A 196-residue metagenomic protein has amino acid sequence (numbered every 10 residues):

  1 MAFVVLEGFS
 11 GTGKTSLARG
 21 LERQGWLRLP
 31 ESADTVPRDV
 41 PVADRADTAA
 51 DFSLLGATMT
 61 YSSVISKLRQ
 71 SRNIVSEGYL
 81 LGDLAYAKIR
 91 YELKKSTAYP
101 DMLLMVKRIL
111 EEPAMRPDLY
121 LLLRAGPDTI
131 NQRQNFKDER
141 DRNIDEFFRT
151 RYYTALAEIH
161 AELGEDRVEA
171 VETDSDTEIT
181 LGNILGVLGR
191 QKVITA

Functional and structural regions predicted by a protein language model:
L6: Hydrophobic anchor at the beta1->P-loop junction of P-loop NTPases
F9: P-loop (Walker A) phosphate-binding loop of NTP-binding proteins
T12: ATP-binding Walker
T15: Walker A/P-loop
R19-S66: Conserved substrate/cofactor phosphate-moiety recognition/catalytic segment in nucleotide-dependent phosphotransferases
D51-A114: Glycine-rich phosphate-binding loop used to anchor ATP phosphates in small-molecule kinases, encompassing both
Y86-E158: A glycine- and Lys/Arg-enriched "phosphate-lid" helix/loop adjacent to the NTP-binding pocket of small-molecule kinases
N131-A196: NTP-dependent small-molecule kinase module
